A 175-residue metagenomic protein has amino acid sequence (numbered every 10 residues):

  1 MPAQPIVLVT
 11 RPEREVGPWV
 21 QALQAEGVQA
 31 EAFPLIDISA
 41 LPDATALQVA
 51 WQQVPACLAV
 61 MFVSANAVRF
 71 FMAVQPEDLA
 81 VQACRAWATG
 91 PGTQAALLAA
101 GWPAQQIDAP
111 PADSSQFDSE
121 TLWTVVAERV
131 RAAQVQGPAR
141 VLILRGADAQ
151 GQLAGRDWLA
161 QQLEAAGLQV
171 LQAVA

Functional and structural regions predicted by a protein language model:
M1-A175: Conserved beta-alpha
